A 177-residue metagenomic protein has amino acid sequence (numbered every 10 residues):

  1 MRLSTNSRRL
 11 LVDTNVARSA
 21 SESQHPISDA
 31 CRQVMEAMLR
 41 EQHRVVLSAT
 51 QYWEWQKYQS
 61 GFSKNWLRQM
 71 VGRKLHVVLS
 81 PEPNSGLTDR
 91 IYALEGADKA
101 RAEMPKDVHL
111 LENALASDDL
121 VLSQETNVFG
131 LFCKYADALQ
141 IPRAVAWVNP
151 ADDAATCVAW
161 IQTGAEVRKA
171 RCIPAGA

Functional and structural regions predicted by a protein language model:
M1-R9: Non-catalytic pre-domain segments flanking phosphatase-related domains
S4, L120, T126-A177: Acidic, PIN/NYN-like endoribonuclease modules and their adjacent C-terminal/linker elements
R8-L10, D119-L120: The start of beta-strands in P-loop NTPase/AAA+ ATPase cores
L11-V12, Q24, S28-F62: PIN/NYN-family metal-dependent endoribonuclease catalytic core
A17, Y52, V128-F129: A generic structural signal for short hydrophobic patches within well-formed alpha-helices
R18-S23: Short N-terminal binding/cap micro-motifs at the start of the first secondary-structure element
R44-D89: Short, surface-exposed acidic-centric catalytic microdomains
V78-K134, I173: Active-site neighborhoods of divalent-metal-dependent phosphate/nucleic-acid chemistry enzymes
